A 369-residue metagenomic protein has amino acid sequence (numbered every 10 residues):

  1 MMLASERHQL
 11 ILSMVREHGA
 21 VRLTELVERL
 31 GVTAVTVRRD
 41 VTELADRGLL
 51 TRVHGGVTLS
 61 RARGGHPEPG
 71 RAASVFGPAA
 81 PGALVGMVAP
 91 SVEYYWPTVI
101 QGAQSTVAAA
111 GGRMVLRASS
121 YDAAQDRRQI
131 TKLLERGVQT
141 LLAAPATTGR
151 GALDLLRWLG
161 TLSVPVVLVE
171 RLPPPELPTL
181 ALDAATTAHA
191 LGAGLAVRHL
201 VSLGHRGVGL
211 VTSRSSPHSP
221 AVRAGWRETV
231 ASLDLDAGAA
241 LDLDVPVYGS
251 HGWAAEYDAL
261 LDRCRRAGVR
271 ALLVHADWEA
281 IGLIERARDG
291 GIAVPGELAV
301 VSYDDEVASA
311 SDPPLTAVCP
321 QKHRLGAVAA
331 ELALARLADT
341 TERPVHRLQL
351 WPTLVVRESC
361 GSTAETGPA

Functional and structural regions predicted by a protein language model:
L3-E6, E17-A20, V41-M114: HTH-adjacent hinge/linker in prokaryotic transcriptional regulators
L10, Y95-A109, G192-L195, P217-A237 (+3 more regions): Short, solvent-exposed amphipathic alpha-helices that sit in or adjacent to ligand/effector-binding or catalytic
G86, V138-A146, G209-V211, R265-A276 (+1 more regions): Periplasmic-binding protein-like
A108-A118, L210, R227-A254: Short beta-strand elements in bilobed, periplasmic/extracellular small-molecule ligand-binding domains
A146-G194, W278, D304-L315: Flexible loop/hinge segments that line or gate small-molecule binding clefts
P173-P175, L180-L210, P220, W253-L261 (+1 more regions): Hydrophobic alpha-helical segments within soluble ligand-binding/sensing domains
G194-D234, H346-S359: An alpha-beta-alpha
D262-A369: Flexible loop/turn connectors
